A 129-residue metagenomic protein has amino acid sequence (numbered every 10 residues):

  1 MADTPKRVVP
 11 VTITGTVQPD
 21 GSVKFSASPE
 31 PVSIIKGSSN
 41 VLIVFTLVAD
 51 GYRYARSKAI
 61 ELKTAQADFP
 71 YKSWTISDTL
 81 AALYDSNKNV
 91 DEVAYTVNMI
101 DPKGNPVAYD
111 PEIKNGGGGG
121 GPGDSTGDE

Functional and structural regions predicted by a protein language model:
M1-T4, G127-E129: Short, solvent-exposed mixed-charge patches
A2-S39: N-terminal edge beta-strand
P10, L42-V44, A94-T96: Beta-strand secondary-structure signal
T16, T46-V48, N98: Residue-level recognition of well-ordered beta-strand positions that form the cores of beta-sheet-rich folds across
P29, E61, L83-Y84: Short stretches within intrinsically disordered, low-complexity N-terminal or propeptide regions
S33-G51: Beta-strand cores of secreted/periplasmic/IMS beta-sandwich domains, seen most often in copper-related folds
G51-Y71: Short, surface-exposed alpha-helix to beta-strand junction/turn motifs within ectodomains of secreted and cell-envelope
K72-E129: Extracellular/periplasmic metallocenter environments
